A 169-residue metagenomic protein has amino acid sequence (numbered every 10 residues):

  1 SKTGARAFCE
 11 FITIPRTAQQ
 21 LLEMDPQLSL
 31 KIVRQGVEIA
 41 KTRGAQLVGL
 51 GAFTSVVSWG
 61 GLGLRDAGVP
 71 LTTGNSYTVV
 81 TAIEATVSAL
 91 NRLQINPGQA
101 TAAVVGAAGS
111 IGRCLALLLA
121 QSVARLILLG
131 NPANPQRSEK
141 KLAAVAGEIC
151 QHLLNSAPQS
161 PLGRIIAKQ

Functional and structural regions predicted by a protein language model:
S1-R65: N-terminal ligand-binding/catalytic initiation module
F8, G68-V69, V123: A generic structural signal for alpha->beta connector loops
A45-V48, P70, R125-L126: Beta-sheet entry/capping signal
A52-S55, S76-Y77, N131-P132: Short, ordered loop/turn segments at secondary-structure junctions
L64-L71, S76: Alpha-helix-loop-beta-strand connector modules within alpha/beta enzyme cores
T78, A82, S110-I111: Hydrophobic/small residue at the entry helix of a nucleotide-binding pocket
T81-Q94: Conserved phosphate-binding catalytic cores of ATP/NTP-utilizing and phosphoryl-transfer enzymes
N91-Q169: Glycine-rich phosphate/diphosphate-binding loop of Rossmann-like nucleotide-binding domains
